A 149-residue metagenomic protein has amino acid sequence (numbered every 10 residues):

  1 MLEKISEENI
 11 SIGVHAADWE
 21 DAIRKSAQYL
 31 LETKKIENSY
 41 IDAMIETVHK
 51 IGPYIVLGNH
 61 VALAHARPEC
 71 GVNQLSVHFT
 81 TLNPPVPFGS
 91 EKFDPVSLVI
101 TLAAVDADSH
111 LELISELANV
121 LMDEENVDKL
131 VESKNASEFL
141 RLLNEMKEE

Functional and structural regions predicted by a protein language model:
M1-E149: Cytosolic covalent-transfer regions centered on His/Cys nucleophiles that carry phosphoryl or persulfide groups
